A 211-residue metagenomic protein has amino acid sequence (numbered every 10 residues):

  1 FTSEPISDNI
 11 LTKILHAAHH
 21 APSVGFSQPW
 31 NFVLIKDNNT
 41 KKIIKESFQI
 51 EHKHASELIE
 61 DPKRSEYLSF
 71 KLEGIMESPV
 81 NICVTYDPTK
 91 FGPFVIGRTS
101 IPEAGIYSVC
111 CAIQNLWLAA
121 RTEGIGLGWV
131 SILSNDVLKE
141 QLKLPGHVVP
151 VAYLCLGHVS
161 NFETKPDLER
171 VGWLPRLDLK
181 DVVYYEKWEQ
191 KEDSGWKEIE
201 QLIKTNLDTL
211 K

Functional and structural regions predicted by a protein language model:
F1-E4: Generic N-terminal amphipathic, Lys/Arg-enriched alpha-helix
I14, A18, I82, V95-Q141: Small-aliphatic-rich amphipathic alpha-helix that forms the alpha element of a beta-alpha
H19-G25: Glycine-rich phosphate/pyrophosphate-binding beta-alpha loops
Q28-V109: Glycine/small-residue-rich phosphate/adenosyl-binding loop
H52-E60, L144-L168: A glycine-rich helix N-cap at a beta->alpha junction
Y86, I132, H158: Short secondary-structure boundary segments
Y153-K211: C-terminal helix-cap and adjacent tail motif
